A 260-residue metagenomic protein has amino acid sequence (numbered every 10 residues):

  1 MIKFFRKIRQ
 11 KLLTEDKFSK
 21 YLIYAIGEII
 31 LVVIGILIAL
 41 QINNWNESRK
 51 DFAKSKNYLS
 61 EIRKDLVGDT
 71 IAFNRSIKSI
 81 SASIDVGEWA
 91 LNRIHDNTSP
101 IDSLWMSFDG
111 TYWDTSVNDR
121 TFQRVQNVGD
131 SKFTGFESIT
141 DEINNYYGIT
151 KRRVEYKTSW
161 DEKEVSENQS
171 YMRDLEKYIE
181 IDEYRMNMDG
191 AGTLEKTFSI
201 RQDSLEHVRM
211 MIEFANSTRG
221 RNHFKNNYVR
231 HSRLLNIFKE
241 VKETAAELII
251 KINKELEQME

Functional and structural regions predicted by a protein language model:
M1-S19, I23, L37, N44-E260: Long, hydrophobic alpha-helical segments that serve as membrane-spanning/inserting helices
I26-Q41: Hydrophobic membrane-insertion alpha-helices, especially the h-region of bacterial N-terminal signal peptides
